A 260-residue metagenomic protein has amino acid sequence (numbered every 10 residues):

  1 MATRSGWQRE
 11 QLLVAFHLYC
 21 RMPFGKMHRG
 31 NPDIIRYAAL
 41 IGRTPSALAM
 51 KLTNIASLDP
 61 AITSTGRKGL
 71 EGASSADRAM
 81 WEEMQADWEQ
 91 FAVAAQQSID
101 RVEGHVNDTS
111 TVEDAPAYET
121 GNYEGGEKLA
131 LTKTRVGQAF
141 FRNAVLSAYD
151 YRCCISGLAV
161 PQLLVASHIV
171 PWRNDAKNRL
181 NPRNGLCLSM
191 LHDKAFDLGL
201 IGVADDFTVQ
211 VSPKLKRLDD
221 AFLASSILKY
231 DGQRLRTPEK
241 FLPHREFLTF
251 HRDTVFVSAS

Functional and structural regions predicted by a protein language model:
M1-L18, T132: Short, Lys/Arg-enriched anionic-surface-contact patches
Y19-R29: Short helix->loop/beta-hairpin flanking segments within DNA-binding domains
D33-A38: Short alpha-helical "recognition helix" segments of helix-turn-helix
R43-L58: Major-groove recognition helix of helix-turn-helix-like DNA-binding domains
T44, R152, V165, L188: The −1 position to Zn-ligating cysteines in a subset of zinc-ribbon hairpins
P60-W81: Short Lys/Arg-enriched helix C-cap and helix-to-coil transition segments that create basic nucleic-acid-contact patches
D114-R152, V170-R183: Short, charged surface segments at domain edges that flank catalytic/cofactor-binding sites
F140, L158-P161, V170-S260: A detector for short metal-coordination/catalytic motifs
